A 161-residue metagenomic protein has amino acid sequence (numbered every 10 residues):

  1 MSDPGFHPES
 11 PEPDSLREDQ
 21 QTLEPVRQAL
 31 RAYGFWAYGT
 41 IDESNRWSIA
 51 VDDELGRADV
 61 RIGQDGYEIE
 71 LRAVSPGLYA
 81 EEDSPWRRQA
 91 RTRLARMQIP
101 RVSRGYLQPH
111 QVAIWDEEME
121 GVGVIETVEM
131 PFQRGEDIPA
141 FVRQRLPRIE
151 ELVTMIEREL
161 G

Functional and structural regions predicted by a protein language model:
M1-E68, P109: Charge-rich, low-complexity N-terminal segments
E12, E18-Q20, Q98, E157-G161: A short amphipathic beta-strand at an alpha->beta junction
A50-L55, L71-L78, T127-P131: Secondary-structure transition/turn motif
V74-I125: Short, internal acidic amphipathic alpha-helical interface segments that mediate docking to partner proteins
E129-Q144: A short acidic/glycine-rich loop-to-helix N-cap element
A140, Q144-G161: Mixed-charge, glycine-accented linear interaction segment located at domain edges/termini
